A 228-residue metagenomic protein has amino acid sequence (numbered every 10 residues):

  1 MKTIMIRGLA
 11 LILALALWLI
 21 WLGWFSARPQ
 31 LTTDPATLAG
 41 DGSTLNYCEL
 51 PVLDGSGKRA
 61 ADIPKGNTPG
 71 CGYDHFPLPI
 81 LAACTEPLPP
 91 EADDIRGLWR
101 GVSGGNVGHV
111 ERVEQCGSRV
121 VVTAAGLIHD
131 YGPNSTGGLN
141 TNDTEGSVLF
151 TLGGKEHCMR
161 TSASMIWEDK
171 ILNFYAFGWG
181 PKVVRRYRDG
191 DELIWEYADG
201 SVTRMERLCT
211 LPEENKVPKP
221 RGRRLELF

Functional and structural regions predicted by a protein language model:
M1-T3: N-terminal secretory signal peptides that target proteins for export/translocation
M5-V110, Q115-R119, T210-F228: Amphipathic/hydrophobic helical signal segments and adjacent flexible N-terminal regions that mediate secretion
A92-V102, N140-T151, S164-N173: Short, basic/low-complexity N-terminal boundary segments at the transition from targeting/disordered tails
S103, A124-G126, A176-G178, D199 (+1 more regions): A mature extracytoplasmic/lumenal domain signature
G105-R160, A198: N-terminal glycine/threonine-rich, aromatic-flanked beta-hairpin/loop signature
C158-G190: Acidic, glycine-rich flexible loop segments
Y187-D189, M205-N215: Short beta-strand-to-coil "C-cap" segments at the C-terminal boundary of structured domains/repeats, marking
E192-G200: Short, exposed beta-strand-loop hairpins at the edges of beta-sheets in extracellular/periplasmic proteins
